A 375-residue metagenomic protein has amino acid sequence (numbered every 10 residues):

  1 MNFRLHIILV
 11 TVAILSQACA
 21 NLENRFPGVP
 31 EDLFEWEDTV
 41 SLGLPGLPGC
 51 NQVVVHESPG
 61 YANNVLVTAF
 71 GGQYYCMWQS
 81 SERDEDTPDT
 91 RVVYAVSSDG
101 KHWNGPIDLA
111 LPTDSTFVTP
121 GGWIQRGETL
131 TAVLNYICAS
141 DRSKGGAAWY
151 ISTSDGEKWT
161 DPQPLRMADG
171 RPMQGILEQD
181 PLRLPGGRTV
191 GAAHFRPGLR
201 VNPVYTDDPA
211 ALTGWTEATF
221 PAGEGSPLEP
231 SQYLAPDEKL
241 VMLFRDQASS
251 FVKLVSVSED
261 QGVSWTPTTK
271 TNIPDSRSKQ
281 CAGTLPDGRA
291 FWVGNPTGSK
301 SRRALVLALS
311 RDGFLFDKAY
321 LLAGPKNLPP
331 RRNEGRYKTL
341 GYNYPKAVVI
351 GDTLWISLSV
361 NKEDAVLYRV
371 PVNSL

Functional and structural regions predicted by a protein language model:
M1-I7: Bacterial N-terminal signal peptides that target proteins for export
I8-S16: Bacterial N-terminal signal peptides
C19-G60, T68-T116, I124-E178, L182-R277 (+3 more regions): Beta-rich carbohydrate-recognition and catalytic domains
G121: Charged, often glycine-rich, active-site loop that binds/positions anionic groups
K279, N343-P345: Short glycine-rich, acidic/polar surface loops and turns
